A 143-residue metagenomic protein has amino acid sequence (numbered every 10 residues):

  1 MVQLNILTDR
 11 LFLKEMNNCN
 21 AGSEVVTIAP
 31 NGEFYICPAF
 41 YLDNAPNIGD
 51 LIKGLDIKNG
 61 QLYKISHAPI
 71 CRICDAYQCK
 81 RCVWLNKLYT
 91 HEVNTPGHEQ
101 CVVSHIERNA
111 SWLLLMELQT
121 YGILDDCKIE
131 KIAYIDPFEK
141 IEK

Functional and structural regions predicted by a protein language model:
M1-N31, N44, P96: Radical SAM enzyme [4Fe-4S]-AdoMet core and its adjacent flexible, acidic and glycine-rich loops/tails across
M1-R10, C37-Y89: C-terminal accessory region of radical SAM enzymes
M16-N18, G22, Q61-K64, H91: Generic marker of residues within folded, mature protein domains
S23-V25, A29-N31, S66, C71 (+2 more regions): Active-site lining segments that contact anionic ligands and/or coordinate catalytic metals
I73-K143: Radical SAM enzyme core and accessory elements
